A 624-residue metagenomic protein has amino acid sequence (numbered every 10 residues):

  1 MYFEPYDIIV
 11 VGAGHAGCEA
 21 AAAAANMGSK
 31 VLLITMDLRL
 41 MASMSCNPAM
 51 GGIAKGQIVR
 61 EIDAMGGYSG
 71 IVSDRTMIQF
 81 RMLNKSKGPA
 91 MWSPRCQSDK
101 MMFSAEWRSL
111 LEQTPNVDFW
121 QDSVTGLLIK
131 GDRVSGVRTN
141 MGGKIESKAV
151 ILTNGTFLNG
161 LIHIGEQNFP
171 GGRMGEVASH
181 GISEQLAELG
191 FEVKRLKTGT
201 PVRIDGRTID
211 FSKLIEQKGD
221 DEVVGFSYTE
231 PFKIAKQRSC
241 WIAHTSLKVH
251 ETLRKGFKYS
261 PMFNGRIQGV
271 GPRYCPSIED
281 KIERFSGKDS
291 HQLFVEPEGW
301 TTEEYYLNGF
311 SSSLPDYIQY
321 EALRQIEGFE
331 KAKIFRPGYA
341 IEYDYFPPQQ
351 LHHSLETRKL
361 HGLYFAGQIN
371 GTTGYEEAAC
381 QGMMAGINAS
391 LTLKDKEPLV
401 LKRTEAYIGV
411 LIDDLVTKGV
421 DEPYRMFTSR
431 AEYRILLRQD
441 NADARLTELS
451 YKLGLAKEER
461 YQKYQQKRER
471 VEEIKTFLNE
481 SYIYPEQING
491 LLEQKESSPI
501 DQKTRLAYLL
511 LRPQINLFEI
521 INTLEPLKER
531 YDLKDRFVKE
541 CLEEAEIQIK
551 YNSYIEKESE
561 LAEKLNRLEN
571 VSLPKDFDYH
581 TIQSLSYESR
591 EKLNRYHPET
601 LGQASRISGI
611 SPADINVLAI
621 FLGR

Functional and structural regions predicted by a protein language model:
Y2-A16: Beta1/beta-strand and adjacent pyrophosphate-binding region of the FAD-binding site in flavoprotein oxidoreductases
E4-Y6, N140-A149: Core beta-strand elements of the Rossmann-like FAD/NAD(P) dinucleotide-binding domain in flavoenzyme oxidoreductases
A22-G126, M141, A149, T153-R173 (+4 more regions): Conserved N-terminal/central alpha/beta ligand/cofactor-binding core
D37, K55, S183-E321, G328 (+4 more regions): An anion/pyrophosphate-binding glycine-rich loop and adjacent beta-alpha core in soluble alpha-beta enzymes
I62, A378-L399: Internal hydrophobic alpha-helix adjacent to the cofactor/substrate pocket in enzyme cavities
L128-K144: Conserved beta-strand-loop-beta-strand element in the redox core of flavoprotein oxidoreductases
Y306-T372, V400-D413, V538-K592, H597: A glycine-rich dinucleotide-binding beta-alpha-beta segment and adjacent secondary-structure elements that constitute
R430, T447-N616, I620-R624: Extended, charge-enriched "interface" segments that sit outside catalytic cores
